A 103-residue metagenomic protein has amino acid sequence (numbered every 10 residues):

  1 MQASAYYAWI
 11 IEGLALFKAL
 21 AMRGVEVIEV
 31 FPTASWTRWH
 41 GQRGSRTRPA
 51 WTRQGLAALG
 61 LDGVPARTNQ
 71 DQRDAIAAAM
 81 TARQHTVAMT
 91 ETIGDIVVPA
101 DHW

Functional and structural regions predicted by a protein language model:
M1-W103: RNase H-like (RuvC/DEDD) metal-dependent nuclease/polynucleotide-processing core
